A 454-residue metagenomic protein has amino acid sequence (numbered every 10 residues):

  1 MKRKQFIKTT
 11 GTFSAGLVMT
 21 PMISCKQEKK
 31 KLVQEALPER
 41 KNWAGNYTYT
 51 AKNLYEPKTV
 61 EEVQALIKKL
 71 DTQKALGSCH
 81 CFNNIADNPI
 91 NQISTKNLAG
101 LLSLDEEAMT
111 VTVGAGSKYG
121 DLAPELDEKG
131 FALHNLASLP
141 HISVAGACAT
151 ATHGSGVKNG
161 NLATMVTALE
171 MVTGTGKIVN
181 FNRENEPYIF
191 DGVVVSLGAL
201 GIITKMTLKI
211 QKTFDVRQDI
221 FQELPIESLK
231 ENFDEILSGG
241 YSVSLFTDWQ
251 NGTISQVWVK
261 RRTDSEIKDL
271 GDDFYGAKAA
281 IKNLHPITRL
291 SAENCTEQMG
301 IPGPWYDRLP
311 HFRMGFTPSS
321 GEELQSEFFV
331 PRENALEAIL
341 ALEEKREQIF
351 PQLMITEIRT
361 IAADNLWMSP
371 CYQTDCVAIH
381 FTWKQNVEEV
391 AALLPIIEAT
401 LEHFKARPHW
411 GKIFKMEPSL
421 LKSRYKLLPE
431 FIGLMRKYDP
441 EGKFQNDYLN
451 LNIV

Functional and structural regions predicted by a protein language model:
K2-V454: Noncatalytic alpha-helical scaffold of FAD-dependent oxidoreductases
